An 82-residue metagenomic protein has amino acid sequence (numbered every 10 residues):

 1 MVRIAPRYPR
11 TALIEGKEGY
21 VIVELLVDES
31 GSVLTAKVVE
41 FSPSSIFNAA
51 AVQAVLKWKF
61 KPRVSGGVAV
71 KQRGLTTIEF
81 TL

Functional and structural regions predicted by a protein language model:
M1-L26, A49-L82: Short proline/glycine- and basic residue-enriched helix-capping loop/turn segments at helix->loop/beta transitions
R10, E40-I46: A short acidic/small-residue loop/turn micro-motif
